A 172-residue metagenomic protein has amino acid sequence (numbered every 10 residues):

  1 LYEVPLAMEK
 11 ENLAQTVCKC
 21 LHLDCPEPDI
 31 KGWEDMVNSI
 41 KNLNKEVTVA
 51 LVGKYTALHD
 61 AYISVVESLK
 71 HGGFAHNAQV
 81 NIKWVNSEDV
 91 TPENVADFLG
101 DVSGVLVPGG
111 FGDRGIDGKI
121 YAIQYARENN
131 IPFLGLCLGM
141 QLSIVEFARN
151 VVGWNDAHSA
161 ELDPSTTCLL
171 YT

Functional and structural regions predicted by a protein language model:
L1-L170: N-terminal beta1-alpha1 cap of cysteine-dependent amidohydrolase-like domains
